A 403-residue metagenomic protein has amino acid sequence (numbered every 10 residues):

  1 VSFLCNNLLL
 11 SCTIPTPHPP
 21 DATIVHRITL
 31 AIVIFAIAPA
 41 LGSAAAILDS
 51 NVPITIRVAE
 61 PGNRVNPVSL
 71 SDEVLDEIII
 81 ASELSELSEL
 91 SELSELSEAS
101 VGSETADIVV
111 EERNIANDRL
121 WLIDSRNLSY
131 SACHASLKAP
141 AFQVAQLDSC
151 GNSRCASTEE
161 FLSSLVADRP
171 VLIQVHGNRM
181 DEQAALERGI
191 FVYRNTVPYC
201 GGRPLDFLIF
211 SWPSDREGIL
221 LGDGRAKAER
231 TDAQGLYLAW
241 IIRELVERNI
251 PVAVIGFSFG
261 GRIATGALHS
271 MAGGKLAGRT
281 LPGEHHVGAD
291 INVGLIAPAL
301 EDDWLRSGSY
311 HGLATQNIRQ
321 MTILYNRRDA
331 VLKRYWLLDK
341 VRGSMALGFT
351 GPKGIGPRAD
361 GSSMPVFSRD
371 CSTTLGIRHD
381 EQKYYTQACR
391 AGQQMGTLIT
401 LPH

Functional and structural regions predicted by a protein language model:
I14-T16, A81-S103: Compositionally biased, intrinsically disordered low-complexity segments enriched for polar/charged residues
T29-P39: Bacterial N-terminal signal peptides
I47-E83, G102-F161, L165, N178-M180 (+4 more regions): Lipolytic serine-hydrolase domain surface
R169-P170: Alpha/beta-hydrolase fold active-site loops
I173-G177: The conserved beta1-alpha1 loop
G256, G260, A264: Gly/Ala-rich beta-loop-alpha elbow adjacent to hydrolase catalytic centers
